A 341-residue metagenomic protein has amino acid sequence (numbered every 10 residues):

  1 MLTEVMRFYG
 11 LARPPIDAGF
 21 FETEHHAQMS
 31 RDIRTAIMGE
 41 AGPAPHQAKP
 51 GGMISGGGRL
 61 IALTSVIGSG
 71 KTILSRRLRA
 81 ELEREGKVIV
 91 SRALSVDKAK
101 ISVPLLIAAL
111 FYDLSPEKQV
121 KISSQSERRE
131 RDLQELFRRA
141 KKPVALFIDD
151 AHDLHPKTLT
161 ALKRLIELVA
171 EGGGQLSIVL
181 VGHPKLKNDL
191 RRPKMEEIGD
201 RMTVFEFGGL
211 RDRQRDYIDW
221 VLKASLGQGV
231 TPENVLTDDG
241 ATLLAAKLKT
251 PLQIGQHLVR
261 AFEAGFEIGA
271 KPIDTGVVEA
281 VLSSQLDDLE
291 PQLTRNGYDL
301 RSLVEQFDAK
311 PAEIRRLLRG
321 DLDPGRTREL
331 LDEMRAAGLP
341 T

Functional and structural regions predicted by a protein language model:
M1-G58, P340-T341: A short, basic N-terminal segment
M38-G39, G52-G56, E83-G86, L136-A140 (+3 more regions): Conserved catalytic network of the ASCE P-loop NTPase/AAA+ motor domain
P43, G56, A62-G68, S124-R128 (+2 more regions): Sensor-1/coupling segment of RecA-like P-loop NTPase cores
T64-I89: P-loop NTPase Walker A phosphate-binding motif
E83-A109: AAA+/P-loop NTPase substrate/partner-engagement loops
S95-D97, T203-R215: Conserved AAA+ ATPase "SRH/arginine-finger" region at the nucleotide-binding site
I101-A109, P116-A161, A170-G173, N234-L243 (+1 more regions): Mid-core helix/loop region of P-loop NTP-binding domains shared across ATPases and GTPases
G227, T231-T341: C-terminal alpha-helical "lid" subdomain
